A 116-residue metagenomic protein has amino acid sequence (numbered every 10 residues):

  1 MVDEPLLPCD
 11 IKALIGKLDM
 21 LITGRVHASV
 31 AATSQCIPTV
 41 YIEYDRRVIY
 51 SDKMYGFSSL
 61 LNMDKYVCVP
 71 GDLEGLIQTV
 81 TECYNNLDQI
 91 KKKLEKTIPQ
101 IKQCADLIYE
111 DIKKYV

Functional and structural regions predicted by a protein language model:
M1-V116: Active-site anion-handling motifs in enzyme catalytic cores
